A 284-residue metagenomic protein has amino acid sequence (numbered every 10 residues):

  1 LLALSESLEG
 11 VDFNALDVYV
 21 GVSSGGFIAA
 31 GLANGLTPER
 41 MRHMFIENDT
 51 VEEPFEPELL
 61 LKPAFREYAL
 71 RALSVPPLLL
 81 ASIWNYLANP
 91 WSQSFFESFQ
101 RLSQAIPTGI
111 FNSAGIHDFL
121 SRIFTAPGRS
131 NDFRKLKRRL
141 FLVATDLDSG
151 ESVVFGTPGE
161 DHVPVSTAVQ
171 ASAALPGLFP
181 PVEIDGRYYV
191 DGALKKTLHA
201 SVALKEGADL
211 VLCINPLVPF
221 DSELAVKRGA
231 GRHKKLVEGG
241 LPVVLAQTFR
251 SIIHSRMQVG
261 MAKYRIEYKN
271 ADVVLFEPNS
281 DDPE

Functional and structural regions predicted by a protein language model:
L1-V22, F27-E284: Patatin-like phospholipase
